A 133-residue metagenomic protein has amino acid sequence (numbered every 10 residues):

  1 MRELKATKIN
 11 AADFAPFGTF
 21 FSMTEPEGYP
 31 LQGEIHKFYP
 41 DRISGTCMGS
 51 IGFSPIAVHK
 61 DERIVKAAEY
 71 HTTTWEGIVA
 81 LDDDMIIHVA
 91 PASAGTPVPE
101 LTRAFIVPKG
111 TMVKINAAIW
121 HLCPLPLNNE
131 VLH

Functional and structural regions predicted by a protein language model:
M1-A104, N128: Non-catalytic, conserved peripheral segments adjacent to functional cores
R103, H121-H133: Short conserved catalytic/interaction loops centered on acidic-Pro-aromatic/His motifs
I106-P124: Conserved metal-binding segment of the jelly-roll/cupin
